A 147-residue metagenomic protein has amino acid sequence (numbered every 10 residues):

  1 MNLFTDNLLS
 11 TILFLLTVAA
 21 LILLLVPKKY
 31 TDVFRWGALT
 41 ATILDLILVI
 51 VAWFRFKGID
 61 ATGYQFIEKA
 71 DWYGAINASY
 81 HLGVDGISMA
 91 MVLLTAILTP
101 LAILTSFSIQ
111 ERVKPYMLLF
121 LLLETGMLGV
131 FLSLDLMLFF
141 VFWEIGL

Functional and structural regions predicted by a protein language model:
M1-L8, L25-F107, E111-L118: Transmembrane helix-loop-helix hairpins at membrane boundaries of multipass inner-membrane proteins
F4-N7, T11-L15, G37, A90 (+1 more regions): Hydrophobic alpha-helical membrane segments of integral membrane proteins
T11-K29: N-terminal signal-anchor/start-transfer transmembrane helix
T11-L15, L93, K114-L123, F142: Short hydrophobic alpha-helical membrane-embedded segments
F14, L24, D71-W72, F107 (+2 more regions): Tryptophan-centered motif/residue detector
L15-L16, Y64-Q65, S108, R112 (+2 more regions): Alpha-helical protein-protein interaction elements
V18-A20, T99-P100, L122-M127: Hydrophobic, membrane-inserted alpha-helices
